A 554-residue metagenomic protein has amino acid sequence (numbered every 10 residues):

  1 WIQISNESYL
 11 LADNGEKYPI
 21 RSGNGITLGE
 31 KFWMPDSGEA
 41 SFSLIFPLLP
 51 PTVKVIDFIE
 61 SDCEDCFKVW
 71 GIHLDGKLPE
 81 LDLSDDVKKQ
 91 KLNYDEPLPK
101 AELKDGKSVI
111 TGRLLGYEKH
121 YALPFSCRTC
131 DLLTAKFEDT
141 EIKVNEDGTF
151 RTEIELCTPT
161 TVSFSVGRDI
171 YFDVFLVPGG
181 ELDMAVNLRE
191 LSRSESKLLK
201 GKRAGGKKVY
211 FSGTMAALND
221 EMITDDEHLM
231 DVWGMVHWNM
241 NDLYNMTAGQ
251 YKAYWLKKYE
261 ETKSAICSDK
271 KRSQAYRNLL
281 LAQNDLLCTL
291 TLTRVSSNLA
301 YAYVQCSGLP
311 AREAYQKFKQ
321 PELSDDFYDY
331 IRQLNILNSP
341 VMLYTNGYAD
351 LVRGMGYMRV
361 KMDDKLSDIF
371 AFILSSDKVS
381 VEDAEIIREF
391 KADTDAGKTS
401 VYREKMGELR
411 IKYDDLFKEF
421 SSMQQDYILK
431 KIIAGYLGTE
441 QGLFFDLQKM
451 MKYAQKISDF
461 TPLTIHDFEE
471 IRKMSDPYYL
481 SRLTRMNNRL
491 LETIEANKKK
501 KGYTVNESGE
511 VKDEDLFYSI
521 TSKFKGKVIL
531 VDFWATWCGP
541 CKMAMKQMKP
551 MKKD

Functional and structural regions predicted by a protein language model:
I2-N24, E64-H73: Solvent-exposed beta-hairpin/edge-strand motifs
R21-V55: Short, solvent-exposed, Trp/other aromatic-anchored flexible loops in extracytoplasmic proteins
L49-F67, V162-G167: Short, surface-exposed ligand- or partner-binding patches at beta-edge/loop junctions that are enriched in aromatics
V69-E102, R485-E507, F517: Pro/Ala/Gly-rich low-complexity, hydrophilic intrinsically disordered segments
H73-Q274: A non-transmembrane, solvent-exposed segment enriched in polar/low-complexity residues
E195-G526: Oxidative protein folding and maturation machinery
K525, F533-P550: Conserved redox-active cysteine motifs that mediate thiol-disulfide chemistry, especially di-cysteine Cys-X(1-2)-Cys
K552-D554: Thiol-based oxidoreductase modules, predominantly thioredoxin-like and allied folds used for disulfide exchange
